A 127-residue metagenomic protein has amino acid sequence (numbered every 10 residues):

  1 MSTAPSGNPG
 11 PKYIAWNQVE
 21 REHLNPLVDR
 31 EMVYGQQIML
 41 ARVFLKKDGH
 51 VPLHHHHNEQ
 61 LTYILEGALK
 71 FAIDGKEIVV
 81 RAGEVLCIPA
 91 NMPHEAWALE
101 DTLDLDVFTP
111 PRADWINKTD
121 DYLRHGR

Functional and structural regions predicted by a protein language model:
M1-Q37, D120-R127: A short, N-terminal "cap"/entry segment at the start of jelly-roll beta-barrel domains of the cupin/DSBH fold
E31-M32, V43-F44, V51-H56, W97-A98: Short histidine-centered beta-strand/loop micro-motifs that create catalytic or ligand/metal-coordination sites
F44-K46, H56-F71: Short, conserved beta-strand element in jelly-roll/cupin
L61, A68-K70, E77, P93 (+1 more regions): Structural motif
L65-E66, R81-A82, E100: A cytosolic small-molecule/anion-sensing beta-strand core signal
G75-A90: Short acidic-glycine-tyrosine-enriched beta hairpin
A90-D114: Ligand-binding loop in jelly-roll beta-barrel domains
